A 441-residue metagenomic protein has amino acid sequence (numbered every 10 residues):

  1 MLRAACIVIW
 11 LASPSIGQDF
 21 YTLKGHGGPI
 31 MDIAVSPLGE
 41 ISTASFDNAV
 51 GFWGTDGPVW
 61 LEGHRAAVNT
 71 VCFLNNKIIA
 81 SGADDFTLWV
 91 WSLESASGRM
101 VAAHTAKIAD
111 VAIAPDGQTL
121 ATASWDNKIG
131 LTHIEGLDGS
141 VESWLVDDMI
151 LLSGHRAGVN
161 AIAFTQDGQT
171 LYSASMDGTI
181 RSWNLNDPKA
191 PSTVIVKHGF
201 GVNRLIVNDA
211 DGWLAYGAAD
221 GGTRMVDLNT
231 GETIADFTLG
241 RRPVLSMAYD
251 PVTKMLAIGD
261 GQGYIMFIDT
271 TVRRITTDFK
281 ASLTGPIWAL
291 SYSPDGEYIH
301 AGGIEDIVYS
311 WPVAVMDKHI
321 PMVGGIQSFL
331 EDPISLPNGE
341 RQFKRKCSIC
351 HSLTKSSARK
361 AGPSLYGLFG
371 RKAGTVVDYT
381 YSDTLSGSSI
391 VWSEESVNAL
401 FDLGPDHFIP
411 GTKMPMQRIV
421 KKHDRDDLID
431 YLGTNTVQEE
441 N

Functional and structural regions predicted by a protein language model:
L23-I30, L61-V68, A102-I108, L152-V159 (+3 more regions): WD40/WD-repeat beta-propeller blade N-cap
V35-L38, L74-N76, P115-D116, Q166-D167 (+3 more regions): Residue-level detector of Asp-centered blade-edge/turn motifs that repeat once per structural unit in beta-propeller
I41-S42, I79, L120, L171 (+3 more regions): Hydrophobic beta-strand positions that form the internal "hydrophobic ladder" of WD40/Gbeta-like beta-propeller blades
A44-D47, S81-D85, A123-D126, A174-D177 (+3 more regions): Conserved strand-to-loop turn within each blade of WD40 beta-propeller repeats
V315-Q342: Electrostatic cytochrome c docking/interface patches
P333-T354, L365: Sequence/structural segment immediately N-terminal to covalent heme-attachment motifs in c-type and related
R359, P363-P415, L428, L432: Extracytoplasmic electron-transfer domains, predominantly the class I c-type cytochrome c fold
